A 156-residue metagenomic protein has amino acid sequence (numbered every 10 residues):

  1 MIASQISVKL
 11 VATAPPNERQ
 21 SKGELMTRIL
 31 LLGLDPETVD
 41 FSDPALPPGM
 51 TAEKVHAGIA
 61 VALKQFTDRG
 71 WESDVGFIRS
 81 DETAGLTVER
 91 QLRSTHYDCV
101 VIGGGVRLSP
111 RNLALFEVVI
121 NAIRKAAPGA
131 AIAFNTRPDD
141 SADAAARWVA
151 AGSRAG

Functional and structural regions predicted by a protein language model:
K9-L25: Short, Lys/Arg-enriched N-terminal segments with co-localized hydrophobic residues within the first ~10-30 amino acids
L25-A45: N-terminal, charge-rich interaction modules
L46-K64: Short catalytic helix/loop segments, enriched in acidic residues and glycine and frequently bearing histidine
G58-I59, V118-A155: Ser/Thr/Gly-rich flexible loops in soluble cytosolic domains mediating phosphotransfer, phosphorylation
D74-T83, N135-P138: Short beta->alpha junction loops
D81-E89, A142-D143: Structural motif
L86-N121: Mid-chain, well-packed structural core segment of small domains
